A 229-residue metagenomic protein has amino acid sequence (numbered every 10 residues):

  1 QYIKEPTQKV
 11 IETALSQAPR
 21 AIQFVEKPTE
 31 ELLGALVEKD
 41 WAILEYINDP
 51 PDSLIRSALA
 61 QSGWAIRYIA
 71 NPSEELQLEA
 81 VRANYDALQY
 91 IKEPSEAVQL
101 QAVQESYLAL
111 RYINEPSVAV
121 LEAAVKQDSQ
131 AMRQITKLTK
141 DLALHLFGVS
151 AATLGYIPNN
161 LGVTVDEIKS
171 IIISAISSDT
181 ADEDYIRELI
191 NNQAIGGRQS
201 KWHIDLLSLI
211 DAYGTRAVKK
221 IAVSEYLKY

Functional and structural regions predicted by a protein language model:
Q1-Y229: Alpha-helical scaffold segments
